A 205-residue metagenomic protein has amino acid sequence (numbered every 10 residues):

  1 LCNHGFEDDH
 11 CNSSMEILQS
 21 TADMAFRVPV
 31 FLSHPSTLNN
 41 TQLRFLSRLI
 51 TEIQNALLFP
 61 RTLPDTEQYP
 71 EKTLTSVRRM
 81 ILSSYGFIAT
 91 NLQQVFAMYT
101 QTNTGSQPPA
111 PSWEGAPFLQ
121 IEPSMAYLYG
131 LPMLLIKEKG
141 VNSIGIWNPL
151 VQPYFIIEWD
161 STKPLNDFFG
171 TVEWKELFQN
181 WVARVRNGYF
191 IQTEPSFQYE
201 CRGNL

Functional and structural regions predicted by a protein language model:
C11-F87, G203-L205: Conserved N-terminal substructure of TIR/SEFIR domains
A22, S143-L205: C-terminal interaction surface of TIR/SEFIR-family domains
L63-D65, I136, W159: Conserved beta-strand termini and adjacent loop/short-helix elements that scaffold enzyme active sites in alpha/beta
T66-P123: TIR-domain catalytic/interaction hotspot
F87-T90, P132-K137: Short hydrophobic alpha-helical runs that function as membrane-insertion/retention elements
S124-P132: Alpha-helix C-terminal capping segments
I136-I144: Acidic, metal-binding active-site segment of PIN/NYN-like and related structure-specific nucleases
